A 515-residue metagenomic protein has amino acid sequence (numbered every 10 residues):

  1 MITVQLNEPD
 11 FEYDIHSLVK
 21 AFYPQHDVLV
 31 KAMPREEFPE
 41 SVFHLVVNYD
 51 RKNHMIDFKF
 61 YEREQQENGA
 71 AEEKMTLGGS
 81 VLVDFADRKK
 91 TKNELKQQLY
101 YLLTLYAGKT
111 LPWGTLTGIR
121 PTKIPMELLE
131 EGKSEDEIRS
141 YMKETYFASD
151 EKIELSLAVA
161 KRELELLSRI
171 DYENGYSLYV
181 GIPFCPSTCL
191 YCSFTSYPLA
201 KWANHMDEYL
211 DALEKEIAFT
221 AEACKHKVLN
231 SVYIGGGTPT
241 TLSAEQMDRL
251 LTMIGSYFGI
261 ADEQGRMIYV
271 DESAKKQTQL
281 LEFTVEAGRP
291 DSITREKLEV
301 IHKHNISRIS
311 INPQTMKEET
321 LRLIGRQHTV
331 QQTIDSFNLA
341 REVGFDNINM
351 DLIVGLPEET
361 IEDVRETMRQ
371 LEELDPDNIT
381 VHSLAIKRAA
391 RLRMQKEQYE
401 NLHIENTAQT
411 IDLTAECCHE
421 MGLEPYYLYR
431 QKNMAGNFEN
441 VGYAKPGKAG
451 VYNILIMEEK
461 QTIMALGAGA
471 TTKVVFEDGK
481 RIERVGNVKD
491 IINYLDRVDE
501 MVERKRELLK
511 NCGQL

Functional and structural regions predicted by a protein language model:
M1-E131, E135, L213, P446-L515: Radical SAM enzyme core and accessory elements
V28-A32, E37, A389-L466: A C-terminal junction/extension of Radical SAM enzymes
A107-T110, E130-E131, E135-L178: N-terminal [4Fe-4S]-dependent radical SAM core
A158-V159, Y191, T220, S231: Key residue(s) within conserved catalytic/signature motifs
G175-E208: Canonical Radical SAM [4Fe-4S] cluster-binding loop centered on the CxxxCxxC motif and its immediate flanking residues
G181, S310, I379-S383, N453-I454 (+1 more regions): Beta-strand scaffold of nucleotide-dependent catalytic cores
S196-T414: Conserved non-cysteine loop/helix-boundary elements of the Radical SAM core domain that shape
P239, N433, G469-T472: Short, glycine-/Ser/Thr-/acidic-enriched flexible segments
